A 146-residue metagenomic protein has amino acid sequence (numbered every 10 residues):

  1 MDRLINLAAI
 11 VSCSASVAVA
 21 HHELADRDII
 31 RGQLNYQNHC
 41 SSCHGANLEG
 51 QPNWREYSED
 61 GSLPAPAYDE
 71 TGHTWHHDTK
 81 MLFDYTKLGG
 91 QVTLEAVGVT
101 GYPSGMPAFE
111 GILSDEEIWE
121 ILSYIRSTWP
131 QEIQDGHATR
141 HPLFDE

Functional and structural regions predicted by a protein language model:
D2-I10: Sec-dependent signal peptide recognition, specifically the positively charged N-region followed immediately by
S16-Y36, D135-D145: Electrostatic cytochrome c docking/interface patches
A25, I29, Q33, W75 (+3 more regions): Solvent-exposed, acidic/flexible segments
R27, Q33-P64, L88-T100, T128-D135: Periplasmic/extracellular electron-transfer cofactor-ligation site, primarily the c-type cytochrome heme-c attachment
I30-L34, N38, P66, K80 (+3 more regions): Solvent-exposed, polar/charged alpha-helical surfaces in well-ordered, non-transmembrane soluble domains, broadly
Q37, T93-E146: Flexible coil segments in periplasmic/lumen-exposed cytochrome c-class electron-transfer proteins
E49-F83, G105-L113: Gly/Gly-Pro-rich "capping" loops immediately C-terminal to redox-active cysteine motifs in periplasmic/lumenal
